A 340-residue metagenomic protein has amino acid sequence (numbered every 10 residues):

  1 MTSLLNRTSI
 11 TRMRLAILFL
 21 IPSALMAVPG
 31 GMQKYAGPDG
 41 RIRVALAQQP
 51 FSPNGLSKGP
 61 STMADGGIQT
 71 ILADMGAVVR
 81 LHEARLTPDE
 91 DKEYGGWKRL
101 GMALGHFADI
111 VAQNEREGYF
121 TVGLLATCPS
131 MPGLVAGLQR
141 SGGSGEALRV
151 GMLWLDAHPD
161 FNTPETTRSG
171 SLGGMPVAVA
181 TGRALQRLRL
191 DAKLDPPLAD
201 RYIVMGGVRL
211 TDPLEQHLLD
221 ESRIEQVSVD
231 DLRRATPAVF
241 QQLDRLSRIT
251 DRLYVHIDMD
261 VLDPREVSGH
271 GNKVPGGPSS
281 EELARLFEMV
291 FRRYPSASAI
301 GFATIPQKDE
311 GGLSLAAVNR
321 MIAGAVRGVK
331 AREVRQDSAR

Functional and structural regions predicted by a protein language model:
L5-L15: Bacterial N-terminal signal peptides that target proteins for export
R14-A24: Bacterial N-terminal signal peptides
V28-G123, S130, L134, S141-A147 (+1 more regions): Catalytic cores of soluble, metal-dependent hydrolases
R116-K193, R292-S298: Active-site histidine-anchored catalytic micro-motif
W154-A157, T181, M205-L210, S228-D230 (+1 more regions): Short, structured patches in soluble enzyme cores that scaffold and shape functional sites
D195-G206: Alpha-helix-centered segments that form part of catalytic cores
V204-T211, S279-A284: A general structural motif
T211-H217: Short, glycine/polar-rich helix-capping loops at beta-to-alpha or helix-loop-helix junctions that flank or form
